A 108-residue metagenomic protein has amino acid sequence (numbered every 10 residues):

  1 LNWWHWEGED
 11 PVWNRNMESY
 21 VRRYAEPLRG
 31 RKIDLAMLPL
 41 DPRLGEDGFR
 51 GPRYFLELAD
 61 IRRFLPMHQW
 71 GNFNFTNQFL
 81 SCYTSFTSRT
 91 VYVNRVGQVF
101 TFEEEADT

Functional and structural regions predicted by a protein language model:
L1-E57: Active-site-proximal loop/helix segments of hydrolase catalytic cores
R22-P27, L44-T108: Binuclear metal-ion centers of metallo-dependent hydrolases, dominated by the metallo-beta-lactamase
